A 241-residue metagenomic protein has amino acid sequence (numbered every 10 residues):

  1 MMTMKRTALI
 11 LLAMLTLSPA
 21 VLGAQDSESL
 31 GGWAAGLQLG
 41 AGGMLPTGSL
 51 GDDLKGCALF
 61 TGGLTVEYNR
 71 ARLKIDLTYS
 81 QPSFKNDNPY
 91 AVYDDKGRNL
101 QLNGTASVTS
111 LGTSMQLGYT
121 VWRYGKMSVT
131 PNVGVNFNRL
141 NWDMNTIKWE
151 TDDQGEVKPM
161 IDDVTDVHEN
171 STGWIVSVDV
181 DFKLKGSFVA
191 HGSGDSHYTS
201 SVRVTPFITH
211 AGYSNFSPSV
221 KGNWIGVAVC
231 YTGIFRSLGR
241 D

Functional and structural regions predicted by a protein language model:
I10-P19: Bacterial N-terminal signal peptides
G23-L73, T232-R236, D241: Short glycine/proline- and aromatic-enriched beta-strand/turn motifs that initiate or cap beta-hairpins
G31-A35, L54-F60, A71, S107-T113 (+4 more regions): Residues that define the transmembrane beta-barrel architecture of outer-membrane proteins
A41-T47, Y68-R70, Y79-K85, V121 (+4 more regions): Transmembrane beta-strands of outer-membrane beta-barrel pores
P46-D52, T61, K96-A106, M160-H168 (+1 more regions): Extracellular loop and loop/strand-boundary signature of outer-membrane beta-barrel proteins
G48-G56, K85-D94, N141-T151, A190-S193 (+1 more regions): Outer-membrane beta-barrel translocator domains and adjoining extracellular loop/strand segments of Gram-negative
V66-G155, W174: Gram-negative (and chloroplast) outer-membrane scaffold detector with strong preference for beta-barrel transmembrane
D179-D241: Predominantly the C-terminal beta-signal and adjacent terminal strand-loop region of outer-membrane beta-barrel
